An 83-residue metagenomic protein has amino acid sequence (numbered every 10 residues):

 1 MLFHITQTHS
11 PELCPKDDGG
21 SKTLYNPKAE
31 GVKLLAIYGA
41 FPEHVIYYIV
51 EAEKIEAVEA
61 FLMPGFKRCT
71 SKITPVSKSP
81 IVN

Functional and structural regions predicted by a protein language model:
M1-N83: Conserved, structured core segments of small domains
